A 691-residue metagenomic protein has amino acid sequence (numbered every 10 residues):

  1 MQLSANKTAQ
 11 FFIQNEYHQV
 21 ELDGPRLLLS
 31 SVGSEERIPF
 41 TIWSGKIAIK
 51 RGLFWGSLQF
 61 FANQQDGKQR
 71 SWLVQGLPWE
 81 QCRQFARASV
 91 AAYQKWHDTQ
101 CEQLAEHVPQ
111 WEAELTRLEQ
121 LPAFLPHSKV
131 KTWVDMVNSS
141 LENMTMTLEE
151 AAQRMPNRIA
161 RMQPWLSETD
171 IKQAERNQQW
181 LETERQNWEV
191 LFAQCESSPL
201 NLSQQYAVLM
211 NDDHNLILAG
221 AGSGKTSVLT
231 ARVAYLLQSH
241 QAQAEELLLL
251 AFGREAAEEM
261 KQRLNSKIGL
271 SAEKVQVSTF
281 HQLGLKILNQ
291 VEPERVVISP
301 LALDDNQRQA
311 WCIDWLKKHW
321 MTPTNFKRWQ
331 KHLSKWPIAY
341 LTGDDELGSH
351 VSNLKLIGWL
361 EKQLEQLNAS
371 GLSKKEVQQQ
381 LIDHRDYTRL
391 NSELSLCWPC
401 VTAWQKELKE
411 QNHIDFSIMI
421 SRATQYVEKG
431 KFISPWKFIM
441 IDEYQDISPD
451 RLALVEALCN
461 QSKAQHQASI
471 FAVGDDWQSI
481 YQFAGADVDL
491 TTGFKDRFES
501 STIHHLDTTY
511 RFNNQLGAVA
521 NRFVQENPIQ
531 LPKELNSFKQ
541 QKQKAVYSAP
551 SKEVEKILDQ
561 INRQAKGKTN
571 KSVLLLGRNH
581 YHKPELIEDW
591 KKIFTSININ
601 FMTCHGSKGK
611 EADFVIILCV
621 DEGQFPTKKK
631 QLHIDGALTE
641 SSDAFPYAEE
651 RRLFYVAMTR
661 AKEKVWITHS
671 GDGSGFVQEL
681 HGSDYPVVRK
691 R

Functional and structural regions predicted by a protein language model:
M1-V20: Anionic N-terminal interaction surfaces
Y17, D23, Q59-E80, A92 (+2 more regions): P-loop NTPase Walker
L22-L53: Phosphoinositide-dependent membrane-docking surfaces
S128, S140-A221, S227-V228, L248 (+5 more regions): Conserved helicase NTPase motor core
L216, T226-L229, S500-T502, T509-I597: Helicase P-loop NTPase motor core
K274, E294-N391: ATP-hydrolysis module of ASCE/P-loop NTPase motor domains, specifically the Walker B Asp-Glu catalytic pair
P449-K542, V688: Conserved RecA-like helicase ATPase core segment that couples NTP binding/hydrolysis to strand translocation
K568-N570, I597-N598, K608-S670, E679 (+1 more regions): Conserved helicase C-terminal RecA-like lobe
